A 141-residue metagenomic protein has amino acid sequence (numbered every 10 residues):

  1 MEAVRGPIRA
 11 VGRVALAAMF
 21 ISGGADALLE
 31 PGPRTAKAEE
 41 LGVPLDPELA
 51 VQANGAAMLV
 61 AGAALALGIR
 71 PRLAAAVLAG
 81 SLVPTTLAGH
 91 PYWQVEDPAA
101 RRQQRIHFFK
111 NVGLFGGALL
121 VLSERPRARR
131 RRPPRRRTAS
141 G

Functional and structural regions predicted by a protein language model:
M1-G141: Short amphipathic, positively biased membrane-proximal segments that drive organelle/inner-membrane targeting
